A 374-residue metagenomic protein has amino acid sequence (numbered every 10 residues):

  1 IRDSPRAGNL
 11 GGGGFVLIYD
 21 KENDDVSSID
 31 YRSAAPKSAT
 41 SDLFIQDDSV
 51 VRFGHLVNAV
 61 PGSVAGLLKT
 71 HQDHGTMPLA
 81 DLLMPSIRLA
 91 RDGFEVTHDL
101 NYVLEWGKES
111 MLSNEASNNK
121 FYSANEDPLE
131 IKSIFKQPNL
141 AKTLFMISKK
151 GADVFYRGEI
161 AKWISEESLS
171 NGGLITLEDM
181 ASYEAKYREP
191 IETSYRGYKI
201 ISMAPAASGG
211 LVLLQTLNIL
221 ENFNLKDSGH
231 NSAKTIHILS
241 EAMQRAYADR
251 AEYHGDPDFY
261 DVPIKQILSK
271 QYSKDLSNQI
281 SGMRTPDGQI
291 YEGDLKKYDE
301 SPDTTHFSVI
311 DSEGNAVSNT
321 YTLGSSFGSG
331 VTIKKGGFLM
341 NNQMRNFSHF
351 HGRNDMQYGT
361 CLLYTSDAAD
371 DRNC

Functional and structural regions predicted by a protein language model:
I1-K150, F155-R157, A161-A204, S208 (+2 more regions): Noncatalytic scaffold domains of N-terminal-nucleophile
G13-F15, R188-P190, L213, P302-F307 (+1 more regions): Short glycine-rich loop/turn motifs
A34, G324-S326: A short acidic/small-residue loop/turn micro-motif
D42-S49, I290, G352-L363: Surface-exposed acidic, glycine/proline-enriched linker/cap segments that occur as 15-30-residue helix-coil
F223-L323, G336, Q343: Internal maturation/activation junctions in enzymes
S326-L339: A short, polar/charged loop-to-alpha-helix boundary motif
Y364-D371: Conserved small/polar residues in nucleotide/adenosyl-binding loops
